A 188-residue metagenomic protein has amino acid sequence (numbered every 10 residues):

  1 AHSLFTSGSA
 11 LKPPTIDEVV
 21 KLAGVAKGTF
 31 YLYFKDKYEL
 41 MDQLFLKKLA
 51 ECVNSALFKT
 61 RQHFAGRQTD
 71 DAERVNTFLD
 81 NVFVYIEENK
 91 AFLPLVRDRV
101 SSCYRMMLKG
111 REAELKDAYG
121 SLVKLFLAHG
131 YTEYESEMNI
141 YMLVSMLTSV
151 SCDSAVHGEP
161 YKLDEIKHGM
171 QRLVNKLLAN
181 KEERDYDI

Functional and structural regions predicted by a protein language model:
A1-F5, V82: Short hydrophobic clusters on alpha-helical segments that form packing/core surfaces in small helical domains
S7-E39, Q43-L44: Helix-turn-helix
P13, L93-R97, E135, Y186-D187: Short, hydrophobic secondary-structure boundary micro-motifs
I16, F45-F58: Short, basic, alpha-helical segments at the C-terminal edge of helix-turn-helix-like DNA-binding modules
Q43, F58-E87, L143: Hydrophobic alpha-helical connector segments
N54-L57, Y85, C103-G130, E137-Y141 (+1 more regions): Amphipathic alpha-helical packing segments from all-alpha helical-bundle domains
N81-R105, V123, S149-V156: Amphipathic alpha-helical segments used for helix-helix packing
F126-L173, R184-I188: Hydrophobic/aromatic-rich alpha-helical bundle segments in the mid-to-C-terminal region
